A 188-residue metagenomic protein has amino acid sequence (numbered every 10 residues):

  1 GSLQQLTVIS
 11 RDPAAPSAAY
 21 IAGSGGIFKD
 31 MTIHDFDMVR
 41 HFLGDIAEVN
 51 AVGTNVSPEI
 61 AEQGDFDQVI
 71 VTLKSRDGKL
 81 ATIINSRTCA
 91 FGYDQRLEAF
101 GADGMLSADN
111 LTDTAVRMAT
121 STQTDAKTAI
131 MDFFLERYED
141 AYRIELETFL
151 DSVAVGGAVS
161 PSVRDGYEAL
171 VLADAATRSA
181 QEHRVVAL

Functional and structural regions predicted by a protein language model:
G1, A90-G92, Q181: A cross-taxa feature marking solvent-exposed loop/turn segments within ectodomains of secreted and single-pass membrane
G1-E62, H183: Predominantly a Rossmann-like dinucleotide-binding segment in NAD(P)-dependent oxidoreductases
L3-I9, M105-K127: Mobile, glycine-enriched helix-loop/loop "lid" segments at the mouths of ligand-binding/catalytic clefts that gate
A14-A18, T124-A129: The feature captures the short pre-catalytic strand/loop hairpin that immediately precedes and shapes the active-site
G25-K29, M131-D140: A short glycine-threonine-serine/GTX helix/turn-capping micro-motif
D30, D37-T114, R143-G156: Contiguous beta-strand/loop segments that form the cofactor/metal-binding neighborhood of enzyme cores
A126-L135, D151-G157: Short, local alpha-helical segments
T148-L188: C-terminal helix-rich "cap/oligomerization" subdomain common to oxidoreductases
